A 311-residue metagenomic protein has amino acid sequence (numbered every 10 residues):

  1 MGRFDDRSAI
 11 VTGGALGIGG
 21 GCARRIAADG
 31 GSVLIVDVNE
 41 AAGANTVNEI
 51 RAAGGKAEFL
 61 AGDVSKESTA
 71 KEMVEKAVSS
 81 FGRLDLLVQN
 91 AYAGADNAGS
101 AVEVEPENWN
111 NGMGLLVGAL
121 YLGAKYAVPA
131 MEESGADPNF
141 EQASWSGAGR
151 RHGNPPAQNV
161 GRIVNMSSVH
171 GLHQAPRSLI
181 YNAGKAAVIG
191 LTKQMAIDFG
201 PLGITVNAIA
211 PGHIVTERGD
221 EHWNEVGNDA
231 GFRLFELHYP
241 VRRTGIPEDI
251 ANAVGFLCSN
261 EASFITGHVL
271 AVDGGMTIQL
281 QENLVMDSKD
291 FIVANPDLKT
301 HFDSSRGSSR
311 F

Functional and structural regions predicted by a protein language model:
G2-L34: Canonical Rossmann dinucleotide-binding motif of NAD(H)/NADP(H)-dependent dehydrogenases/reductases, specifically
V88, G200, T205, I265-G267: Short, small/polar-rich loop/turn modules that mediate ligand/substrate recognition or access, typified
A98, G255, T266-F311: Short C-terminal tail/terminal secondary-structure segment of NAD(P)H-dependent dehydrogenase/reductase domains
A98-A101, E105-N110, F235: Substrate-binding pocket helix/loop in short-chain dehydrogenase/reductase
A124, G184, T192: Active-site helix of classical SDR
P129, I197-D198, S263: Alpha-helical segment proximal to the catalytic Tyr-Lys
S168: Residue(s) in the substrate-gating loop at a strand-loop-helix junction that position the organic substrate next
